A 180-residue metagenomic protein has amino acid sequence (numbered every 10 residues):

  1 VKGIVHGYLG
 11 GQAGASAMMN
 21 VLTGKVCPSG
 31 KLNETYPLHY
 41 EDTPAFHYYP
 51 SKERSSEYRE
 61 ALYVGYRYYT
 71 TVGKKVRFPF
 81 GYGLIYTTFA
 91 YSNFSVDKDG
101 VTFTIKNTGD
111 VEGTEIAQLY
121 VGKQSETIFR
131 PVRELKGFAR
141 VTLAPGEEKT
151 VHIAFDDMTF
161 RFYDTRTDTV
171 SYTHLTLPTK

Functional and structural regions predicted by a protein language model:
V1-T114, Y120-G122, P145: Secreted, periplasmic, or luminal enzymes acting at the cell surface/secretory milieu
H6-G10, G137-L143, D168: Short, contiguous acidic/charged loop-to-helix segments that flank catalytic cores in large enzymes
V96, V141-P145, V170-Y172: Hydrophobic beta-strand core residues of beta-sandwich domains
T108-D110, Q124-E126, M158-F160: Short coil/turn motifs at secondary-structure junctions
T114-E134: The feature marks short-to-medium sequence segments in extracytoplasmic or secretory-pathway proteins
I128-F162: Intrinsically disordered, low-complexity Pro/Gly/Ser/Thr-rich segments with frequent PxxP/GP/PP motifs and embedded
T159-Y172: Short glycine/proline/serine/threonine-rich loop/turn segments at secondary-structure transition edges
T173-T179: Conserved small/polar residues in nucleotide/adenosyl-binding loops
